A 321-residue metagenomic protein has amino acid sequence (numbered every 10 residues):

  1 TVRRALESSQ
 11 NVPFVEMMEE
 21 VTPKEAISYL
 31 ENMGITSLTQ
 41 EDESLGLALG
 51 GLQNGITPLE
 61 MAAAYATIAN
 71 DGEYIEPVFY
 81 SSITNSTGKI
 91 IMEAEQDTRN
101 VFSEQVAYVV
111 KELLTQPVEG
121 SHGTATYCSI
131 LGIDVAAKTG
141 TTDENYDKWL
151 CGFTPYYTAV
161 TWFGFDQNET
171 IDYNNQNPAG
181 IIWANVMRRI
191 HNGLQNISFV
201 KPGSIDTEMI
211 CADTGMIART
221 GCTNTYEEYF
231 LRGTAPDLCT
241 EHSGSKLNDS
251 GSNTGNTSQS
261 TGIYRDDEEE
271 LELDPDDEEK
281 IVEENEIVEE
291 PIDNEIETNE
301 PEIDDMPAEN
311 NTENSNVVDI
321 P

Functional and structural regions predicted by a protein language model:
T1-I35, E41-N70, Q116: Active-site-adjacent helix/loop patches that line small-molecule binding or acyl-intermediate pockets
R4, S8, G55-P236, T240-E241 (+1 more regions): A penicillin-recognizing enzyme superfamily signal
T36-S37, D134: Short coil/loop linkers at secondary-structure junctions
Q40-E41, V78: Residue-level detector of family-conserved "landmark" positions at structurally sensitive sites
D206-V288, I292, E297-T298, N314: Low-complexity, Gly/Ser/Thr/Pro-rich intrinsically disordered linker/tail segments
D304-P321: Short, low-complexity, Pro/Ser/Thr/Gly-rich segments in the mature regions of secreted, periplasmic
